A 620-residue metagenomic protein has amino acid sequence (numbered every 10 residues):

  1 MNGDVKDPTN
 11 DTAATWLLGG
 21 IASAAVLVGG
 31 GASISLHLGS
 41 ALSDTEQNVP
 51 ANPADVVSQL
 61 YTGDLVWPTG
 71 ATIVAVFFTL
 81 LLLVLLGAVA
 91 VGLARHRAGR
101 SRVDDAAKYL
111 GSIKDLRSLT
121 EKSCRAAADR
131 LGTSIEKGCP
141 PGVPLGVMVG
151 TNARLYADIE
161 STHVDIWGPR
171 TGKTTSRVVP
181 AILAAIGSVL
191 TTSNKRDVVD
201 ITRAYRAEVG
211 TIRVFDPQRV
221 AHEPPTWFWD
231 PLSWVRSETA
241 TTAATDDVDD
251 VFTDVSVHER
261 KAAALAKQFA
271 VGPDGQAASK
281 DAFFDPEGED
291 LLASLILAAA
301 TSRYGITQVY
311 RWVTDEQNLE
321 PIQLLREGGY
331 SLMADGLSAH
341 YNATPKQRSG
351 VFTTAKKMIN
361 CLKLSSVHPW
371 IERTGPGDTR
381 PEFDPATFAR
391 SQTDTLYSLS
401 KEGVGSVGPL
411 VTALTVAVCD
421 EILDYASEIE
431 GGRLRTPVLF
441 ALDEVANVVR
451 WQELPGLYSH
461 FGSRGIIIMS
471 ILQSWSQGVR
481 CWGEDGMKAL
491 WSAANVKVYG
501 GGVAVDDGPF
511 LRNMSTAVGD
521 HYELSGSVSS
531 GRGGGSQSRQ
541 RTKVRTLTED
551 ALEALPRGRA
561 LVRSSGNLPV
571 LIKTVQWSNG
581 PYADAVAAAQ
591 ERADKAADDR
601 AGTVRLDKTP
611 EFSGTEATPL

Functional and structural regions predicted by a protein language model:
M1, V5-D7, T62-G63, P376 (+4 more regions): Short alpha-helix boundary/capping motifs
M1-T171, T175-V178, A221-P224, P231 (+4 more regions): Basic- and hydrophobic-enriched, low-structure N-terminal and domain-boundary segments that flank ATP-binding catalytic
L27-S40, R154, I159-E160, V164-I466 (+3 more regions): P-loop NTPase motor domains
G92, R97-C124, T226-F228, A298-T307 (+3 more regions): Short, exposed beta-strand "edge-strand" segments with a Pro/Gly-rich flavor and a Y/T-containing core
Y458-S565: Conserved ATP-driven motor cores of ASCE-family P-loop NTPases powering translocation/secretion/packaging/pilus
